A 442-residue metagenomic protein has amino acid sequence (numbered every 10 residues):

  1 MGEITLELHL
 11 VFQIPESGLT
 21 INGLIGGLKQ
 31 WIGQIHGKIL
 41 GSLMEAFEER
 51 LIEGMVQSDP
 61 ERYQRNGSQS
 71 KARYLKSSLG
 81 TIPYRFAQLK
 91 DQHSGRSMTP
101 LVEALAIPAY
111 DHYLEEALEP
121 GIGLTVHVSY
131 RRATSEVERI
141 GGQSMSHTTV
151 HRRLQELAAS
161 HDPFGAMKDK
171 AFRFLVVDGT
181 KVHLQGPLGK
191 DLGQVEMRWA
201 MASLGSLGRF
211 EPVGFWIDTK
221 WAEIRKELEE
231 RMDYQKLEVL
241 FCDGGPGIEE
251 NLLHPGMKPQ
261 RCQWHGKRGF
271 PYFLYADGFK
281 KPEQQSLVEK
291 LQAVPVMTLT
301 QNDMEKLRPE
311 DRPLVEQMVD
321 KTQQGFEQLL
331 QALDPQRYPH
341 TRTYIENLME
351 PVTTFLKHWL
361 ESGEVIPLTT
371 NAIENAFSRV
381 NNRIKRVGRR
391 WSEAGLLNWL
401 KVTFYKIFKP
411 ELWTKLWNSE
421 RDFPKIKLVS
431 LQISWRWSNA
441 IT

Functional and structural regions predicted by a protein language model:
G2-E45, E49, Q235-M257, L287-T442: Acidic/histidine-rich catalytic cores and adjacent linkers of DNA breakage/strand-transfer/modification proteins
G2-Q13, Q64-S70, Y74, T81-I82 (+5 more regions): RNase H-like nuclease fold core
A46-Q64: N-terminal accessory alpha/beta regions
H112-V128: Short, amphipathic alpha-helical "recognition" segments used to contact nucleic acids or chromatin
T125-V137: Short, charged amphipathic recognition helices of the HTH superfamily and cognate SANT/SANTA-like modules
G189-G193, F273-Q284: Short, surface-exposed amphipathic charged segments that create phosphate/polyanion-binding patches used for binding
G256-G278: Inter-helix linker motif
